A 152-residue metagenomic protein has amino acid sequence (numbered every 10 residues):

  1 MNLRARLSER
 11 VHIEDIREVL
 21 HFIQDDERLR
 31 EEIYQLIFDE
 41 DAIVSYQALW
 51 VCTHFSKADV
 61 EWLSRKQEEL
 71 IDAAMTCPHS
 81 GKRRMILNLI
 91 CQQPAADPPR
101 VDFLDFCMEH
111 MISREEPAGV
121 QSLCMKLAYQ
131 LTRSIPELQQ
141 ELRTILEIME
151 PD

Functional and structural regions predicted by a protein language model:
M1-D152: Alpha-helical scaffold domains
